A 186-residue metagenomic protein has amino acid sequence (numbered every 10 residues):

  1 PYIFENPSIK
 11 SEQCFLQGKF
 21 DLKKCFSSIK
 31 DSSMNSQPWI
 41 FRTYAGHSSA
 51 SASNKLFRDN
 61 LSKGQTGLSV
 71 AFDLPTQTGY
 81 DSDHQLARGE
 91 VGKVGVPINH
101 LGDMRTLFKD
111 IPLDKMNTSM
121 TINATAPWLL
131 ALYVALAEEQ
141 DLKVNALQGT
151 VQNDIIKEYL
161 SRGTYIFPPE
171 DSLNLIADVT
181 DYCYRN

Functional and structural regions predicted by a protein language model:
P1-N186: Catalytic alpha/beta active-site cores
